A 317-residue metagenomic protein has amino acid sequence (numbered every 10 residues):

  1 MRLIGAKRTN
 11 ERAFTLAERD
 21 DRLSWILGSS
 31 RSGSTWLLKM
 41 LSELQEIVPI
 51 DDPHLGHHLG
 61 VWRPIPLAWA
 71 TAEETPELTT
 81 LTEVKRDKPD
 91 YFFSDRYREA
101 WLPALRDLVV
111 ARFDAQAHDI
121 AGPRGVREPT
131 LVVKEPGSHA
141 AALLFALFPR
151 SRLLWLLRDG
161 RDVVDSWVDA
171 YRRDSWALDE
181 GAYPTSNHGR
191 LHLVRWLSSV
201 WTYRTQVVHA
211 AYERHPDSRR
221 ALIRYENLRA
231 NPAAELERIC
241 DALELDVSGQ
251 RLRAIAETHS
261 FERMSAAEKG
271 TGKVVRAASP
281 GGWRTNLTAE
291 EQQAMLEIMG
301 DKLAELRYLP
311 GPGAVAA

Functional and structural regions predicted by a protein language model:
M1-S24, S30, V168-L178, L193-R195 (+2 more regions): PAPS-dependent sulfotransferases, especially Golgi type II membrane carbohydrate sulfotransferases
S30, D51-P53, W155-R158: Glycine-rich, histidine-containing beta strand-loop boundary motifs that form or position
G33-S34, I239: Conserved G/P- and acidic residue-centered "switch" motifs that form tight phosphate/ATP-binding loops in soluble
T35-I47: A conserved segment at the C-terminal end of the G1
M40, A104, L108, R112-Q116 (+6 more regions): Amphipathic alpha-helical segments that form well-ordered structural scaffolds and often line/cohere around active
E43, P49, L55, D162 (+2 more regions): Active-site micro-motifs of SAM-dependent methyltransferase domains
V48-V133, H139, D174-H188: PAPS-dependent sulfation machinery
G125-Q250, F261-A277: PAPS-dependent sulfotransferase catalytic domain
